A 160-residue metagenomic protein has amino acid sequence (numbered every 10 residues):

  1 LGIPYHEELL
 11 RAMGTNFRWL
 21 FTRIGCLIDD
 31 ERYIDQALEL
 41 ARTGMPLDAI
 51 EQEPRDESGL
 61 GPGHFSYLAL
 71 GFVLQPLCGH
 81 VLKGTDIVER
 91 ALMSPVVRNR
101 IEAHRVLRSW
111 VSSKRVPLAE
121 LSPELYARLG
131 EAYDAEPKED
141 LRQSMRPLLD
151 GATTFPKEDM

Functional and structural regions predicted by a protein language model:
L1, I24-D29, L70-C78, V106-W110 (+1 more regions): Hydrophobic core/packing positions within alpha-helical solenoid repeats
L1-A12, W19-T22, D30-E57, V81-M93 (+2 more regions): Amphipathic alpha-helical scaffolding segments comprising HEAT/armadillo-like alpha-solenoid repeats
F17-T22, L70, R100, R142: Residue-level detector of extended alpha-helical repeat arrays and alpha-solenoid scaffolds
P62-K83, L129-M160: Long alpha-helical HEAT/HEAT-like repeat alpha-solenoid scaffolds in very large eukaryotic proteins, especially those
F65-S66, L77-H80, V88, L92 (+4 more regions): Generic hydrophobic secondary-structure signal
M93-N99, A135-E139: Short coil/turn segments at helix-helix junctions and helix-capping linkers within large alpha-helical proteins
